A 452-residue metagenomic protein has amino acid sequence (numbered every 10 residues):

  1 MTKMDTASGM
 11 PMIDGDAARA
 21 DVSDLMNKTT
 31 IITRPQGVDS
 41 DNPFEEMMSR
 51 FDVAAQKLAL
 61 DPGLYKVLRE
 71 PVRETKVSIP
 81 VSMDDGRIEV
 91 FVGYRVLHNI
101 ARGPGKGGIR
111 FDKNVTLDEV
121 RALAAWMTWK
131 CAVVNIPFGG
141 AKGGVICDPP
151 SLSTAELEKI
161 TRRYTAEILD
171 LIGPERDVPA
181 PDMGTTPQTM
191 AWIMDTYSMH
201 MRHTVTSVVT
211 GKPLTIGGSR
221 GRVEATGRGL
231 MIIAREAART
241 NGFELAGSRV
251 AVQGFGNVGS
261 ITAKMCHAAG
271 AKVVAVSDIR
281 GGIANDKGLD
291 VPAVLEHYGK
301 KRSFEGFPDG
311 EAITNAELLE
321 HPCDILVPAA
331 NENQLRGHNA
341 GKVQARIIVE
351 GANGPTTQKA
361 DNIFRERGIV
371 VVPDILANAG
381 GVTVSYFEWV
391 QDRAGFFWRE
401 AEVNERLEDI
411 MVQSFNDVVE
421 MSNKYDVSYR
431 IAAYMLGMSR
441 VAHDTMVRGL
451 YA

Functional and structural regions predicted by a protein language model:
T33-S78: Short, Gly/Pro- and small/polar-rich lid/capping loops
R34-D41, A237-A238, K342-A452: Adenosine-phosphate binding glycine-rich loop
D61-V67, N135, I172-P181, H203-S207 (+3 more regions): Flexible, glycine/charged-enriched surface loops at secondary-structure junctions
V77-P149: Glycine-rich, N-terminal phosphate-binding loop and its surrounding beta-alpha-beta segment
D112, A132-A246: Glycine/serine-rich phosphate-binding loop and adjoining beta1-alpha1 elements at the start of nucleotide-handling
G218-E320: Glycine-rich phosphate/diphosphate-binding loop of Rossmann-like nucleotide-binding domains
G281-V371: Rossmann-like adenosine-cofactor binding region
